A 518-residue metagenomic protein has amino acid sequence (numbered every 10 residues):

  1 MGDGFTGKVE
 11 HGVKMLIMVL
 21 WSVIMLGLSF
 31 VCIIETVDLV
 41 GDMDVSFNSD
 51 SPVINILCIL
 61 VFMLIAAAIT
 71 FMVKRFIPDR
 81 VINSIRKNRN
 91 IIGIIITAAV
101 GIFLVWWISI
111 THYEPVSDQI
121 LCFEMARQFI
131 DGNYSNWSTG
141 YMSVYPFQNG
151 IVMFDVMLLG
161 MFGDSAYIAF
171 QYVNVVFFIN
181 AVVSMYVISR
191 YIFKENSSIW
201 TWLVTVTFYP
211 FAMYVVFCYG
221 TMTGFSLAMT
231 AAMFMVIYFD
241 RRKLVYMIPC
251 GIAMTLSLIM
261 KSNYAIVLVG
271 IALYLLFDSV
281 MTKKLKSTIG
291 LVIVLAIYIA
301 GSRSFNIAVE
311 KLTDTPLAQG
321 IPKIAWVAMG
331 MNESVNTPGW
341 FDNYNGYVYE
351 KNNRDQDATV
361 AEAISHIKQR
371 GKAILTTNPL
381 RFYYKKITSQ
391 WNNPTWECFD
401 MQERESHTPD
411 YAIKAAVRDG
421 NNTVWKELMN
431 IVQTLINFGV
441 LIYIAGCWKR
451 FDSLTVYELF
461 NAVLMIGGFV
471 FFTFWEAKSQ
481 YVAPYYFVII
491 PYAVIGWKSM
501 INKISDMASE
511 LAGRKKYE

Functional and structural regions predicted by a protein language model:
M1-V105, I289-L295, M507-E518: Start-transfer (signal-anchor) and selected internal transmembrane alpha helices of multi-pass inner/ER membrane
D50-L60, A169, F382-M465: Membrane-interface anchor segments at the N-terminal boundary of transmembrane helices in multi-pass membrane enzymes
T111-M125, D131-S165, Q356-A363: Extracytoplasmic catalytic/substrate-binding loops of multi-pass membrane glycan-assembly enzymes
Y172-I192, T230, G439-G446: Transmembrane-helix motifs of polytopic, lipid-linked glycan transferases
M185-T207, T455-L459: Transmembrane-helix signature of polytopic, membrane-embedded enzymes that assemble or transfer cell-envelope glycans
F193, A231-Y246: Membrane-interface transmembrane helices that cradle and orient dolichyl/undecaprenyl
P210-G224: Short acidic/glycine- and proline-prone juxtamembrane loop motifs at membrane-interface regions of multi-pass membrane
I307-H407: Membrane-proximal stem/loop segments at transmembrane-domain junctions that anchor or position
